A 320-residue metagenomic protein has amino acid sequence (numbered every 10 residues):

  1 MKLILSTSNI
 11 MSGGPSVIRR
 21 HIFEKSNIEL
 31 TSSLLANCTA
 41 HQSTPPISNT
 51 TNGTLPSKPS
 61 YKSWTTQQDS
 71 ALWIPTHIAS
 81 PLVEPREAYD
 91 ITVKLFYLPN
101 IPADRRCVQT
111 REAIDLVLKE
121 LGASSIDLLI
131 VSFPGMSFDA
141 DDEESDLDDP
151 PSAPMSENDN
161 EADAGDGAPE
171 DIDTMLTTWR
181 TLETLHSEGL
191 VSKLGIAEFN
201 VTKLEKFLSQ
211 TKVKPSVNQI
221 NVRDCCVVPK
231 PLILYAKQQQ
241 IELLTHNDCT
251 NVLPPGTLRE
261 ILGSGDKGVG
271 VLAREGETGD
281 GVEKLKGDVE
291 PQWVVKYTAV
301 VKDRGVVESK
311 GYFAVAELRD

Functional and structural regions predicted by a protein language model:
M1-Y89, V93-Y97, S309-K310, V315: Alpha/beta catalytic barrel-like cores
H77-R86, L118-A123, L208: Acidic (Asp/Glu)-rich catalytic clusters
E87, G122-S125, L190, K212-K214: Short loop/turn motifs at secondary-structure junctions
V93-C107, D166: Active-site mouth loops of central-metabolism enzymes
K94, L129-S132, A197, N221: Conserved residues at the C-terminal ends of beta-strands
A103-G122: Short, acidic/polar
L121-F138: Active-site groove signature of glycoside hydrolases
D139-D320: Beta/alpha (TIM)-barrel catalytic core signal, keyed to glycine-rich beta->alpha loops juxtaposed to Asp/Glu that bind
